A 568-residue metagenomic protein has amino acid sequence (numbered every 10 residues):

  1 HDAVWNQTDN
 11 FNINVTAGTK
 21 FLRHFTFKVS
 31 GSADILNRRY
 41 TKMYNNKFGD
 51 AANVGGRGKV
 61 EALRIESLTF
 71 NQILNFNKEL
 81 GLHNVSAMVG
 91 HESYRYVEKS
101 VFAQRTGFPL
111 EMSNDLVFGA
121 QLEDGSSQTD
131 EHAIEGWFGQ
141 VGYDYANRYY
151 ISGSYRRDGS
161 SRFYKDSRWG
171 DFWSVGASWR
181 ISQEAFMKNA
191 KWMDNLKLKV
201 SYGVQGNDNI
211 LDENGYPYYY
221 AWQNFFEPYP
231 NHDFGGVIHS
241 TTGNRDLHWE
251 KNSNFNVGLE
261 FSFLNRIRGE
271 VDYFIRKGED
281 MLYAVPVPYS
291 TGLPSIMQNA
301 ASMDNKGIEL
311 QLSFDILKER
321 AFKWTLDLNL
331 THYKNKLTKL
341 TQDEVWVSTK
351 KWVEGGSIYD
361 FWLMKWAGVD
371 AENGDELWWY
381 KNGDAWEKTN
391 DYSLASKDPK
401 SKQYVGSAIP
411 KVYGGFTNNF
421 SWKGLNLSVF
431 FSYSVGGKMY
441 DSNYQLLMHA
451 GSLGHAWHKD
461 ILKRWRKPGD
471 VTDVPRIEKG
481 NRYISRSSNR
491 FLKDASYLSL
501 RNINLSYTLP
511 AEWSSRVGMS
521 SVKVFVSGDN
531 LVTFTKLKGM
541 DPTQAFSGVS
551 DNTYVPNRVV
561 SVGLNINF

Functional and structural regions predicted by a protein language model:
H1, S113-D124, Q128-T129, Q223-S240 (+2 more regions): Flexible glycine-rich, low-complexity coil/linker segments exposed to the extracellular/periplasmic environment
H1-Y44, N53-L363, K423, S487-F568: Extracellular/periplasmic, surface-exposed regions of secreted and cell-surface proteins
I35, A385, S434-G436: Short, surface-exposed beta-strand-loop junctions and turns on beta-sheet-rich folds
F48: Charged, glycine-enriched surface loops/patches that mediate electrostatic binding to polyanionic ligands
A51, S160, S434-K523, G528: Extracytoplasmic gating/loop element in the C-terminal half of outer-membrane beta-barrel translocons and assembly
D208-L211, F263, M297, L312 (+6 more regions): Basic, gly/Ser/Thr/Pro-rich low-complexity segments located predominantly at protein N termini
S407-D441: Glycine-rich, aromatic-lined ligand/substrate-binding cores of catalytic and carbohydrate-binding domains
